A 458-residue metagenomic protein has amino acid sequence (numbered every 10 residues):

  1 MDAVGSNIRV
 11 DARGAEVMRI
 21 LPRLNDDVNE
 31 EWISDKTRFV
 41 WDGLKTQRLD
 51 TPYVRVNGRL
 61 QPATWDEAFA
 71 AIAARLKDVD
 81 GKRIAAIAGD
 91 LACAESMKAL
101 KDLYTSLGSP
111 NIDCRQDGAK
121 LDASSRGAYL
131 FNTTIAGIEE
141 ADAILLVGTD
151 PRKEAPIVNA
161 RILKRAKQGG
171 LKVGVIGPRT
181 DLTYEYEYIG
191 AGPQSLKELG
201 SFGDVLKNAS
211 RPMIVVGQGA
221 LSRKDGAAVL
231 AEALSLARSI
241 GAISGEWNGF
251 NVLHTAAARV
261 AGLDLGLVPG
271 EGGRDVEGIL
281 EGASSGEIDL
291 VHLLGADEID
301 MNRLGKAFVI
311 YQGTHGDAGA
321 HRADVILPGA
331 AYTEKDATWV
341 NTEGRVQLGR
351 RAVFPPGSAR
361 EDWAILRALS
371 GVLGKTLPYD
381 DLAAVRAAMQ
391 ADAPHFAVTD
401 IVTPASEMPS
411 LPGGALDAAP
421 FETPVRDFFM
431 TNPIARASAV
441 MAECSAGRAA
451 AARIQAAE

Functional and structural regions predicted by a protein language model:
M1-F202, Q218-A220, R426-E458: N-terminal export/assembly segments and adjacent metallocofactor-ligating motifs of anaerobic energy-metabolism
M18, P22-L24, E31, F39 (+10 more regions): Homeobox/homeodomain signature
G58, Y332, P356, G414 (+1 more regions): Intrinsically disordered, low-complexity regions enriched in Ser/Pro/Gly/Gln/His and often acidic
Q116-I401, I454-E458: Non-catalytic alpha/beta scaffold blocks inside enzyme catalytic domains
R386-E458: Long, low-complexity segments enriched in small/aliphatic residues
